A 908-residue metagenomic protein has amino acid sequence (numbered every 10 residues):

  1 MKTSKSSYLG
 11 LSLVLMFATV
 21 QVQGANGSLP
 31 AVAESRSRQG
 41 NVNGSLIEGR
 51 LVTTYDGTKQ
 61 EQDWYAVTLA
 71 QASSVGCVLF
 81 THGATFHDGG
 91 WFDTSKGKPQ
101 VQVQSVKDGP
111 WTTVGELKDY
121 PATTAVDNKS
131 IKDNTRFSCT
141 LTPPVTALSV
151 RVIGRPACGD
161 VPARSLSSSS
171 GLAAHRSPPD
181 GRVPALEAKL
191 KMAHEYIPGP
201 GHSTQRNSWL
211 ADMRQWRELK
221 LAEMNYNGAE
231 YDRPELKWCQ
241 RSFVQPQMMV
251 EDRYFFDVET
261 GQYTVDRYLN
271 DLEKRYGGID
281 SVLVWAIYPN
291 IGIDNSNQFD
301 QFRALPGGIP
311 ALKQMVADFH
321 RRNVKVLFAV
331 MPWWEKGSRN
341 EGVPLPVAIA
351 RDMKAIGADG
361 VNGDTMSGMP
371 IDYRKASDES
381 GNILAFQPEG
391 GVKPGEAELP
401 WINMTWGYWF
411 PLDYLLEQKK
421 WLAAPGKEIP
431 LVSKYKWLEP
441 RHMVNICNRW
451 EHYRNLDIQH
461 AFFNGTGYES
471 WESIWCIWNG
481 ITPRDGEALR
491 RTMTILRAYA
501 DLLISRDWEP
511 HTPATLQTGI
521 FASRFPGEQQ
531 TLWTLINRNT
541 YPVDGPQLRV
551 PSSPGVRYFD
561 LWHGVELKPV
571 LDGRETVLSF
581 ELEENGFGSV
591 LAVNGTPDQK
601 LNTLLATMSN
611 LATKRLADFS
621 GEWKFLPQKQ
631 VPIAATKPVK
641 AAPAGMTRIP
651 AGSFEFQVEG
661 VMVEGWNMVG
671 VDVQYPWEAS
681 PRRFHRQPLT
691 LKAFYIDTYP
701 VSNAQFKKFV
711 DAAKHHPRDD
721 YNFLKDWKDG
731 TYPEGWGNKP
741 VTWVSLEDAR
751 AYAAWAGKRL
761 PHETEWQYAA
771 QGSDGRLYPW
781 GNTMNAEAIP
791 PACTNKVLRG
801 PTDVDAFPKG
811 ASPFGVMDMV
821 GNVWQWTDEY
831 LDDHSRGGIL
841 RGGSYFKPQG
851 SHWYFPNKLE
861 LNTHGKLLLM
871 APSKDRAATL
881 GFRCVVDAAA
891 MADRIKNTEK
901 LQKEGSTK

Functional and structural regions predicted by a protein language model:
A25, E48-L117, I131-A188: Aromatic, loop-rich ligand-recognition surfaces of beta-strand-rich domains
S203-T260, A286-P289, K640, G645-P650: An acidic-aromatic substrate-binding cleft motif
Q205, N382-G391, G395-L532, I536-Q547 (+1 more regions): Active-site-proximal substrate-binding groove within the catalytic cores of carbohydrate-active enzymes
L269-Y373, L724-K725, Y732: Aromatic-lined carbohydrate-binding/catalytic grooves of carbohydrate-active enzymes
R574-S609: C-terminal beta-strand-rich structural cap/linker in extracellular carbohydrate-active enzymes
T636-L724, V744-L746, G821: A short glycine-rich, aromatic-capped structural motif
I649, H716, Y721-K866, S873-A878 (+2 more regions): Functional-site microenvironments in short loops/helix caps that host divalent-cation chemistry
A878-R894: Short, structured beta-strand segments at or near domain termini in extracellular proteins/domains
